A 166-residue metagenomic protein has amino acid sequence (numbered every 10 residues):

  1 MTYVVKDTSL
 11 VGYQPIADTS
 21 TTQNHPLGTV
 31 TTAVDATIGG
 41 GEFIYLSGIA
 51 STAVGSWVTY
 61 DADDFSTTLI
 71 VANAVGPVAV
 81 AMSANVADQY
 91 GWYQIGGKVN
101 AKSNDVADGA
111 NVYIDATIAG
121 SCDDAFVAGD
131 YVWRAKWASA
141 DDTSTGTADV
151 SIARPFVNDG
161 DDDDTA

Functional and structural regions predicted by a protein language model:
M1-A166: Glycine-anchored, exposed beta-strand/edge motif detector
